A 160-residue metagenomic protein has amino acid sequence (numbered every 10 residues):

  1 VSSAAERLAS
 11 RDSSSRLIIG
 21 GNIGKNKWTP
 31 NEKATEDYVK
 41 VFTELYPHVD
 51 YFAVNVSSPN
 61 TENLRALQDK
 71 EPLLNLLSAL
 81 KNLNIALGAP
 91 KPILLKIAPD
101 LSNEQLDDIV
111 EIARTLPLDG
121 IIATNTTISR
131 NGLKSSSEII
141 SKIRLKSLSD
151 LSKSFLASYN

Functional and structural regions predicted by a protein language model:
V1-S15: A gly/proline- and charged-residue-enriched helix-loop-helix capping module
S15-I19, H48-D50, G88-I93, P117-D119: Short, well-ordered coil/turn segments that N-cap beta-strands
I19-I23, F52-N55, I93-I97, I121-A123 (+1 more regions): Hydrophobic faces of well-ordered beta-strands that scaffold small-molecule active sites in alpha/beta enzyme cores
I23-K27, V56-N60, P99-L101, N125-I128: Glycine-rich beta-alpha junction loops
K25-V39, R65-Q68, P72, L94-R114: Active-site glycine- and acidic-residue-rich loops that bind and position anionic ligands or nucleotide-like cofactors
T35-L87, K96: Loop-centered beta-sheet repeat module
P59-P72, I112-N160: Glycine/Thr-rich beta-alpha phosphate-binding loop at enzyme active sites
S78, N82, D100, D107-I112 (+2 more regions): Outer-membrane beta-barrel porins/channels
